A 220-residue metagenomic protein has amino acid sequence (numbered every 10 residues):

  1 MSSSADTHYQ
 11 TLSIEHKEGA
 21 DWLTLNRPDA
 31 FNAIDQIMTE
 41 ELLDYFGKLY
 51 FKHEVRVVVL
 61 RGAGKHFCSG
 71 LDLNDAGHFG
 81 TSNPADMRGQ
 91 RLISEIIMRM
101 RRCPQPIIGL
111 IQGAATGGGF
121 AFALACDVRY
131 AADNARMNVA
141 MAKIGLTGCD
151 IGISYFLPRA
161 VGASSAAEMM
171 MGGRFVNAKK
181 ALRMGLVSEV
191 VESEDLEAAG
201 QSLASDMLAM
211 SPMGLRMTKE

Functional and structural regions predicted by a protein language model:
M1-A63, M98: Conserved CoA-thioester-binding segment of acyl-CoA-metabolizing enzymes
D6, E54, G62-R99, A115 (+1 more regions): Glycine- (often His-adjacent) and acidic-residue-rich active-site loop that binds/positions the CoA thioester
L23, R27, L42, L60 (+5 more regions): Terminal peptide-recognition signature
N26, N32, G64, G70-D72 (+3 more regions): Conserved phosphate-binding and hydrolysis motifs of nucleotide-dependent enzymes
M38-L42, G89-L92, F122, L196: Hydrophobic alpha-helical membrane-association signature
M98-L215: Crotonase-fold acyl-CoA enzyme core
